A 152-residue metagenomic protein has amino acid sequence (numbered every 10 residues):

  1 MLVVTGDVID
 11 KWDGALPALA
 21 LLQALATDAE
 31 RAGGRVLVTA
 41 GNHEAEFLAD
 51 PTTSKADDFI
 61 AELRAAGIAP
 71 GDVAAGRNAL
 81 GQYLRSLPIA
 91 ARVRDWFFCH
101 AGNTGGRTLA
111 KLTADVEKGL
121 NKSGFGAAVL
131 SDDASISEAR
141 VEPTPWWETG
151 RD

Functional and structural regions predicted by a protein language model:
M1-D152: Feature recognizes metal-dependent phosphohydrolase scaffolds
